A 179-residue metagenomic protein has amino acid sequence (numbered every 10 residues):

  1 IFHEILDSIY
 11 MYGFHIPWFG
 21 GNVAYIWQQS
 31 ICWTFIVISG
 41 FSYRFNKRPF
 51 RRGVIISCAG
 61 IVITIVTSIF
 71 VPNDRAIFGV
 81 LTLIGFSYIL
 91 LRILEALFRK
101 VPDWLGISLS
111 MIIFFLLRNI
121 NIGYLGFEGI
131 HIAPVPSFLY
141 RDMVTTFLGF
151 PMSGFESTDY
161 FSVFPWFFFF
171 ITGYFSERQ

Functional and structural regions predicted by a protein language model:
I1-Q179: Alpha-helical transmembrane segments and their immediate juxtamembrane cytosolic regions
